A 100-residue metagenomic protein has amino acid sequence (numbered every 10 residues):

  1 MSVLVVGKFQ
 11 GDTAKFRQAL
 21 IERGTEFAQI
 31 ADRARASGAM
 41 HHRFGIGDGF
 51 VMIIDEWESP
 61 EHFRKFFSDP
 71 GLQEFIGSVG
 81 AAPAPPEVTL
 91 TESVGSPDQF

Functional and structural regions predicted by a protein language model:
M1-Q73, A82-F100: Short S/T/G/P-rich N-terminal loop/turn motif that feeds into the first structured element of a domain
S78-V79: Amphipathic alpha-helical coiled-coil segments
